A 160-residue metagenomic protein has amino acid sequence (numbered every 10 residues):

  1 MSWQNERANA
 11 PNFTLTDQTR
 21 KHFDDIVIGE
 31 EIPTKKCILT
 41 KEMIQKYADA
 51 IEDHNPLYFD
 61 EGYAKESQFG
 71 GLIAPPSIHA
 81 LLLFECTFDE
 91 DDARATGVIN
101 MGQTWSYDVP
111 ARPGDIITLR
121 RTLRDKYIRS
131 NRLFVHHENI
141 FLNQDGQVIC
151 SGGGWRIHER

Functional and structural regions predicted by a protein language model:
M1-V27, Y107-R160: HotDog/MaoC-like acyl-thioester-processing domains
S2-N100: Hot-dog-fold acyl-thioester-processing enzymes
G102-S106: Low-complexity, intrinsically disordered segments exposed to solvent
